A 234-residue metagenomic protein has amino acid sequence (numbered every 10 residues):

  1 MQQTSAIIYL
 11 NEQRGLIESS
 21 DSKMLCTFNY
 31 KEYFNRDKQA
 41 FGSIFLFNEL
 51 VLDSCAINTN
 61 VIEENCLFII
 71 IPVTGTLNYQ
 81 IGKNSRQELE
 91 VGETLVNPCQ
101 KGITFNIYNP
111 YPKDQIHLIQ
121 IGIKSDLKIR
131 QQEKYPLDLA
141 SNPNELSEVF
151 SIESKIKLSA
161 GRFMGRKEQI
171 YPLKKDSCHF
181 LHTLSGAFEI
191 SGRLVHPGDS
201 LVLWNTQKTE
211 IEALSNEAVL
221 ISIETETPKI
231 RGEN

Functional and structural regions predicted by a protein language model:
M1-L16, P228-N234: Short, Lys/Arg-enriched, disordered terminal segments
A6-R36, S43-E64, T76-L89, V96-G102 (+3 more regions): Conserved short histidine dyad/triad with adjacent acidic residue
E64-N78, G122, K175-E189: Short, conserved beta-strand element in jelly-roll/cupin
C66-F68, G92, Q115-I119, S177-F180 (+1 more regions): Short, surface-exposed beta-edge/turn micro-motifs
V91-E93, G198-D199: Loop/turn positions that initiate beta-strands
T94-L158: Surface-exposed beta-loop interaction hotspot
C99-L127, N205-N234: Ligand-binding loop in jelly-roll beta-barrel domains
K134-E233: Acidic/His-leaning functional-site neighborhoods
